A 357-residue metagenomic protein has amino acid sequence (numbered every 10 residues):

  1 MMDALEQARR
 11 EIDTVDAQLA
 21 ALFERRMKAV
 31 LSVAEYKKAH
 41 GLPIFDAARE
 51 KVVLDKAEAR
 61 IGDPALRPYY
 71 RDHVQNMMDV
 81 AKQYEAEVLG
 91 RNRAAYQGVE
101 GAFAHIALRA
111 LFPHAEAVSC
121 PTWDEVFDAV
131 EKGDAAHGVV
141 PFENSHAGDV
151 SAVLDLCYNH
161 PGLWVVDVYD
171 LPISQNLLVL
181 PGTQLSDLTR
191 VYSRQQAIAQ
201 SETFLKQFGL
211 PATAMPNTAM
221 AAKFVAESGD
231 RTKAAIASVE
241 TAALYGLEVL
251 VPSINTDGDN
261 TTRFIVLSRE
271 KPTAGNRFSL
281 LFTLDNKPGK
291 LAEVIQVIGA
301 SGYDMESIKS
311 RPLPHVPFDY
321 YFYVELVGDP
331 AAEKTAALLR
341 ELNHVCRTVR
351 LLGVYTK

Functional and structural regions predicted by a protein language model:
M1-K357: Domain-level signature for soluble enzymes in the chorismate/prephenate branch of the shikimate pathway
